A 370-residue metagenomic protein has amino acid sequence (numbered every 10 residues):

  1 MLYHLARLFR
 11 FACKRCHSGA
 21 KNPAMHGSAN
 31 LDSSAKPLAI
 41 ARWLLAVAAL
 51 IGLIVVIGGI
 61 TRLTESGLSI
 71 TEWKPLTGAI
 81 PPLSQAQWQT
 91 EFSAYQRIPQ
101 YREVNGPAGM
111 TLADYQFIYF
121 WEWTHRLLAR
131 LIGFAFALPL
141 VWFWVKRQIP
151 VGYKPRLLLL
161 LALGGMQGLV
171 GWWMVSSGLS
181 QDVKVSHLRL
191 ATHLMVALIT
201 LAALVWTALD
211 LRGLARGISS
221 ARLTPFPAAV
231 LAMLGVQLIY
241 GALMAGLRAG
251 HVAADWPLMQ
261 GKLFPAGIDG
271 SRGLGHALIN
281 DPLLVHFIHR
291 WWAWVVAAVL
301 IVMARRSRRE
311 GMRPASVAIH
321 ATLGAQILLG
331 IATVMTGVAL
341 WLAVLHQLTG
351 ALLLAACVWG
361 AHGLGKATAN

Functional and structural regions predicted by a protein language model:
Y3, F9-F11: Aromatic (phenylalanine/tyrosine) cluster motif
L5, H17, M25-N370: Polytopic transmembrane helical bundles with strong interfacial aromatic enrichment
F11-C13, A20: Generic detector of N-terminal low-structure segments
